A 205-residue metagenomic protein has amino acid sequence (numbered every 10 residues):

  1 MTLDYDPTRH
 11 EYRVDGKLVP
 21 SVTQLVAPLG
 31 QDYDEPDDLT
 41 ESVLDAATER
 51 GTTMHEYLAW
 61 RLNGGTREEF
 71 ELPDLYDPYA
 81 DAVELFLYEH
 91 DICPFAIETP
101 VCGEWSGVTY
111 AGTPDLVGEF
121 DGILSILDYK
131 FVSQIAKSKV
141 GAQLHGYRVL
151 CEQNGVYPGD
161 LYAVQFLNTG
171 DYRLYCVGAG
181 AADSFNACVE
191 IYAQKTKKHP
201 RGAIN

Functional and structural regions predicted by a protein language model:
M1-A111: Metal-dependent nuclease catalytic cores that hydrolyze phosphodiester bonds in DNA/RNA, characterized by
P73-L75, V101-I204: Nucleic-acid nuclease catalytic cores
